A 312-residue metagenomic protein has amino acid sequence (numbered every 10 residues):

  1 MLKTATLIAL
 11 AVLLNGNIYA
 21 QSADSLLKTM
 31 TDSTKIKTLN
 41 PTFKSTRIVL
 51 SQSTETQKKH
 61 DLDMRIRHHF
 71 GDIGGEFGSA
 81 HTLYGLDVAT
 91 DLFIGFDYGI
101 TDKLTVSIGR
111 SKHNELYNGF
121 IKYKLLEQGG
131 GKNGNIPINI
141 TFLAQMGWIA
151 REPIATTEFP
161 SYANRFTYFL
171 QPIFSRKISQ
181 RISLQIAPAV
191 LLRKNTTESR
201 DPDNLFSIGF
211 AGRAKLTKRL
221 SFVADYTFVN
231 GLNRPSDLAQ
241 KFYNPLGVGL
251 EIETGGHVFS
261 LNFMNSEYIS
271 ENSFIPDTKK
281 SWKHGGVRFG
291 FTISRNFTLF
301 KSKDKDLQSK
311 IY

Functional and structural regions predicted by a protein language model:
M1-S25: Bacterial Sec-dependent N-terminal signal peptides
K3, V88, D203-N204: Short hydrophobic/aromatic segments of transmembrane alpha-helices and their interfaces
Q21-R151, A155, F166-L170, R176-I186 (+6 more regions): Transmembrane beta-barrel domains of Gram-negative outer membranes and organellar outer membranes
E158-Y162, I173, N195-R200: Short helix-to-loop capping/linker segments positioned immediately adjacent to catalytic or ligand/cofactor-binding
I186-N233: A mid-sequence, solvent-exposed acidic-amphipathic segment
